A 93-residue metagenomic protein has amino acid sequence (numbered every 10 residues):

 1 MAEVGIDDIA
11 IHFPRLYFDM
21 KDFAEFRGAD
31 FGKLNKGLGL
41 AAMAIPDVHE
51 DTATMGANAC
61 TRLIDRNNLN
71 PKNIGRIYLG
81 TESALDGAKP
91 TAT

Functional and structural regions predicted by a protein language model:
A2-Y78: Conserved active-site "lid/cap" helical segment
L79-T93: Active-site-proximal gating segment of KS-fold condensing enzymes and close homologs
